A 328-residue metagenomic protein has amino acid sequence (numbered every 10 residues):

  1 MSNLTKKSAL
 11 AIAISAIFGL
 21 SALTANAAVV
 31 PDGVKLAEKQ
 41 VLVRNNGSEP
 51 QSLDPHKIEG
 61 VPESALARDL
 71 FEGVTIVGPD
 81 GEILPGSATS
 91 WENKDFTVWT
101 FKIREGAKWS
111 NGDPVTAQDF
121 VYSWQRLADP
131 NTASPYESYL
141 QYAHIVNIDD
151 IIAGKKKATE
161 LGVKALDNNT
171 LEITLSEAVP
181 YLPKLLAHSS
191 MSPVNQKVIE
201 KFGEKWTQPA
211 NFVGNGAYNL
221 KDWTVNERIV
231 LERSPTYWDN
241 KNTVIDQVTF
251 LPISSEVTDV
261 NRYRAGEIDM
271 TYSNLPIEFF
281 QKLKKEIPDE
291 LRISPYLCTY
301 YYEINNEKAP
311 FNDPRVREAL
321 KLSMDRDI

Functional and structural regions predicted by a protein language model:
V29, S48-S64, S87, P135 (+2 more regions): A structural "hinge/loop" feature
E38-E49, T89, V98-F101, F120-S123 (+4 more regions): Short, well-ordered beta-strand elements
N45-D95, Q125, N211-G214: N-terminal lobe/hinge region of extracytoplasmic solute-binding protein
G47, A133, E137, N240-N242 (+1 more regions): Local pocket/hinge segments that shape ligand/substrate recognition
E82, D149, G154, E160-L161 (+3 more regions): Gly/Pro-rich hinge or "lid" segments in bacterial periplasmic/extracellular proteins
S90-Y136, E172, R262, P310: Aromatic- and charge-enriched surface segment that lines or borders ligand/interaction sites
T116-S123, N168-T174, A178, G216-A217 (+3 more regions): Alpha-helical secondary-structure segments
H188, G203-P209, P235-K282, P310 (+2 more regions): Ligand-site clamp/hinge motif
